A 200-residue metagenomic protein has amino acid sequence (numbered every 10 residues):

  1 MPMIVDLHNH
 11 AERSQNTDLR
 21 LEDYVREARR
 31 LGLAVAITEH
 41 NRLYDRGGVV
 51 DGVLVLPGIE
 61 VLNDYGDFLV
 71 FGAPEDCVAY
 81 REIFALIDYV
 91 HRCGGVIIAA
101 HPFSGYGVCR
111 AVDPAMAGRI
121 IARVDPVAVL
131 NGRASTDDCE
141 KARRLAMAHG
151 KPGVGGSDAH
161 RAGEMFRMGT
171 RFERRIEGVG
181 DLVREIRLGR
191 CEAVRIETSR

Functional and structural regions predicted by a protein language model:
M1-T17, L21-R26, D45-C77, A85-D88 (+1 more regions): Charged catalytic cores and adjacent phosphate/nucleic-acid-binding surfaces used for phosphate/nucleic-acid chemistry
D6-E12, Y24-N41, G95-I98: Divalent metal-dependent hydrolysis catalytic cores, especially in the metallo-beta-lactamase
E39, H101, S157: Short beta-strand/turn micro-motifs composed of small residues that flank or help shape donor/cofactor-binding pockets
V78, I87-A99: Core dinuclear metal-dependent hydrolase active-site scaffold
A99-G105: Acidic/Gly/His-enriched mid-domain segments of enzyme catalytic cores or analogous surface patches that mediate
